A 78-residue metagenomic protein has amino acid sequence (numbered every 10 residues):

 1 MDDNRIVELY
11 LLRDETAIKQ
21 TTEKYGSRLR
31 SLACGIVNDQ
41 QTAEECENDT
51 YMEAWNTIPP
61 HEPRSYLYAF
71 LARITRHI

Functional and structural regions predicted by a protein language model:
M1-I6: Acidic, Ser/Thr- and Pro/Gly-rich low-complexity regulatory segments
L11-Q20, R30-D49: Short, charged helix-capping/linker segments at alpha-helix termini
I18, T22-G26, Y68, A72: Amphipathic, non-transmembrane alpha-helical scaffold segments
Y25-G26, V37, Y51, I58: Residue-level detector of secondary-structure transition/capping positions
D49, E53, R73, H77: Conserved polar catalytic motif of the HATPase_c/GHKL fold
T57-I74: Short, aromatic/basic-enriched loop-to-helix "N-cap" motif that marks the start of an alpha-helix at regulatory
